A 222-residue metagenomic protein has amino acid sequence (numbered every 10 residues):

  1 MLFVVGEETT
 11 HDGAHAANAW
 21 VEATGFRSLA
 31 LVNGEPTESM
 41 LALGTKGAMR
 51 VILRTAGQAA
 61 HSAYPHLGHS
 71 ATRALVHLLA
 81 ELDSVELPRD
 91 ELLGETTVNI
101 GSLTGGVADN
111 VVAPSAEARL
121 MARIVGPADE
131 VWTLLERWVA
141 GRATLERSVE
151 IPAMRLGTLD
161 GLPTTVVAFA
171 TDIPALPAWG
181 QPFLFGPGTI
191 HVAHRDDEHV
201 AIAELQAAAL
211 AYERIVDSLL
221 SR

Functional and structural regions predicted by a protein language model:
M1-R50, D90: Acidic/histidine-rich catalytic neighborhood of metal-dependent amide-processing enzymes
L29, N33-T37, L43-G44, R50-R222: Metal-dependent amide/peptide-bond hydrolase catalytic core, centered on the "pita-bread" metallohydrolase fold
